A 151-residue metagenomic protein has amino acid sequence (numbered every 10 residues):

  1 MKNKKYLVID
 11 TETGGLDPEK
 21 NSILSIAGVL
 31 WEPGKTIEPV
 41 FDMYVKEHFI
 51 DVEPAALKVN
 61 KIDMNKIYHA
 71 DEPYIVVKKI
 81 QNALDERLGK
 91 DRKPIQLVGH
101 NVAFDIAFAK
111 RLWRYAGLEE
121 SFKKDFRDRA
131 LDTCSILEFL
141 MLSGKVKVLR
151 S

Functional and structural regions predicted by a protein language model:
M1-A103: Conserved non-catalytic scaffold segment of RNase H-like nuclease domains
P54, K110, C134: Short glycine-/small-residue-rich flexible loop motifs, especially phosphate/cofactor-binding loops
Y74, K78, I106-A107, L131-C134: Non-catalytic, well-ordered alpha-helical scaffold segments
K79-N82, A107, R111, E138-F139: Residue-level signal for well-ordered alpha-helical scaffold segments within enzymatic catalytic domains
G89-R92, A116-K124, K145-L149: Short helix-coil transition/hinge motifs at the ends and kinks of transmembrane helices, capturing the brief
A103-D128: Substrate-recognition/cap helix-loop segment adjacent to the acidic, metal-dependent catalytic center of Asp-based
D128-L149: Short alpha-helix plus adjacent loop in nuclease-associated cores
